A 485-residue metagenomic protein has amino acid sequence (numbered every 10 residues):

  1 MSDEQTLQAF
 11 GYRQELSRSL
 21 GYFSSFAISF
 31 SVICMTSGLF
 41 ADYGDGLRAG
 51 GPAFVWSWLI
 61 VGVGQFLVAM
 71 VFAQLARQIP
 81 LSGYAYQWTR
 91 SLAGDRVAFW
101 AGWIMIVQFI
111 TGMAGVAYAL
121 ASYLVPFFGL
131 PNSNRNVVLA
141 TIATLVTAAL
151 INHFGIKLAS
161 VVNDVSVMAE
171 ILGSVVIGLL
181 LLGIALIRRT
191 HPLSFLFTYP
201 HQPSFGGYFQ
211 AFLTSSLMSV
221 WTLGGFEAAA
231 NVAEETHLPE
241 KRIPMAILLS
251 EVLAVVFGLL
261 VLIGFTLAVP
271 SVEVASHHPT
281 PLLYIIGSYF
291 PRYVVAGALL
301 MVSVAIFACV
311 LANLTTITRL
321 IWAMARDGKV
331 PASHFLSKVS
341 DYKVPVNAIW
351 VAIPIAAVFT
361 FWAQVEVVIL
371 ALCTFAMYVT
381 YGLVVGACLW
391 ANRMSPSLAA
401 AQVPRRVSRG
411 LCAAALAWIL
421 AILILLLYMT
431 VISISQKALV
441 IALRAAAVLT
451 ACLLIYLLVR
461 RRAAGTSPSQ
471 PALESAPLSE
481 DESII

Functional and structural regions predicted by a protein language model:
M1-A53, F66, M70, R405 (+3 more regions): Membrane-interface "cap" regions at the ends of multi-pass membrane proteins
G11, L16, V55, P131-N136 (+1 more regions): Helix-loop-helix junctions that connect adjacent transmembrane segments in multi-pass membrane transporters
S37-R135, A140, T144, S250-L259 (+1 more regions): Extracellular loop-to-transmembrane helix junctions
Q87-W88, G94, V125-L130, Q202 (+2 more regions): TM-loop-TM module centered on a large, flexible mid-protein loop between adjacent transmembrane helices in multi-pass
I104-A119, V220-T236, V294-A332, V367-V379: Membrane-helix boundary/coupling elements in multi-pass transport proteins
V137-H191, I247-V252, L370-V384, P404-L416 (+2 more regions): Membrane-interface loop-to-helix entry segments
V162, H334-V344, Y381-I434, A438-I441: C-terminal membrane-solvent junction of multi-pass transporters and transport-like membrane proteins
A371-M377, R406-I485: A generic transmembrane alpha-helix motif of multi-pass inner-membrane proteins
